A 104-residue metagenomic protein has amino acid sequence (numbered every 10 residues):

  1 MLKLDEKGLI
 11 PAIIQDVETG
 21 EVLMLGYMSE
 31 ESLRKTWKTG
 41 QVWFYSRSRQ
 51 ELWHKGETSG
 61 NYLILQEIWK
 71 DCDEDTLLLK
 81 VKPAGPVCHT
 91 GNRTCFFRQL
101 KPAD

Functional and structural regions predicted by a protein language model:
L2-L9, I14-M24, M28-D104: C-terminal binding/interaction regions
